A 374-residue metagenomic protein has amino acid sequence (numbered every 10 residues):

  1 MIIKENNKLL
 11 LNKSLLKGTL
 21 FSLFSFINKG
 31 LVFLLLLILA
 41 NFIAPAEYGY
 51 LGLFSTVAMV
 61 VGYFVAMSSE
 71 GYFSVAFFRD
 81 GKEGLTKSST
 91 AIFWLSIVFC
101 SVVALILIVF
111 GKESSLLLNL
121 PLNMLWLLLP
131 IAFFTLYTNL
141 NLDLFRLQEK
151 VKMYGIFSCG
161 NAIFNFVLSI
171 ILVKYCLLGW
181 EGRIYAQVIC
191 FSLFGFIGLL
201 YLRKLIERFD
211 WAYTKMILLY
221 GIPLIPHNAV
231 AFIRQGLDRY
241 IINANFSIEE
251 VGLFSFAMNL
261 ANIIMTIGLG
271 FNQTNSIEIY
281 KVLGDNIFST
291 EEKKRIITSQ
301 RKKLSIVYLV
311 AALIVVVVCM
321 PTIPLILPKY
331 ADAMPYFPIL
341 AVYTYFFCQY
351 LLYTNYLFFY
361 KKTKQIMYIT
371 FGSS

Functional and structural regions predicted by a protein language model:
M1-S14, L117, W126, K152-I156 (+3 more regions): Interhelical loop/hinge segments that connect adjacent transmembrane helices in multipass membrane
I2-I3, E70-F73, N141-L147, V151 (+6 more regions): C-terminal transmembrane helix end/exit motif
L11-E70, I108, A162, F166 (+3 more regions): Signature of the first transmembrane helix
L16-K29, F54, G62-G111, F288-I314 (+1 more regions): Membrane-water interface segments that mark the loop-to-transmembrane alpha-helix transition
A40-Y50, Q148-G195, E250, M334-F337 (+2 more regions): Membrane-interface helix-loop junctions in multi-pass transport and translocation proteins
V65-K82, L147, A257, N262-T298 (+1 more regions): Helix-loop junctions and terminal segments of transmembrane helices in multi-pass membrane transport/translocation
A76, G81, F134-I156, V342-F371: Membrane-interface junctions at transmembrane-helix termini in multi-pass inner-membrane proteins
G111-L128, V317-Y345: Interfacial segments at transmembrane-helix termini and the short loops linking adjacent helices
